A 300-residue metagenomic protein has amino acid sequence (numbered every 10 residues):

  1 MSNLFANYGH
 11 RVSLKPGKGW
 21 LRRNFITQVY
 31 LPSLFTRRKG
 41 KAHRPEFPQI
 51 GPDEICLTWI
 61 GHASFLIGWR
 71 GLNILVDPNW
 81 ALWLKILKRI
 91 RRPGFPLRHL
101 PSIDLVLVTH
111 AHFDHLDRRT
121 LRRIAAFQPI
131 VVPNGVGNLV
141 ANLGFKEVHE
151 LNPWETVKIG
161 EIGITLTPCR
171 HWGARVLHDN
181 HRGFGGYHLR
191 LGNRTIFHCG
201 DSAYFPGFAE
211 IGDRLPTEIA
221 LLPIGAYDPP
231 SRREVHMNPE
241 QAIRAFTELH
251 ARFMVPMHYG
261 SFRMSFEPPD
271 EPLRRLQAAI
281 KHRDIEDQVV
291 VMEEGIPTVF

Functional and structural regions predicted by a protein language model:
M1-L84, R89, P93-H99, R190-H198 (+3 more regions): Metallo-beta-lactamase
S2-V12, L105, P129-L139, A203-E294: Cap/insert and terminal regions of metallo-dependent hydrolase folds
T58, V131, H149-L151, T165 (+1 more regions): General small-molecule cofactor/ligand-binding pocket signal
G61, P133-L139, N152-W154: Short, polar loop motifs at secondary-structure junctions
L66-G68, K158-E218, M237-E240: Catalytic core of the metallo-beta-lactamase
I67, D77, H110, D117 (+5 more regions): Divalent metal-coordination and catalytic microenvironments
P78-W80, H110-A111, C169-H171, G200-S202 (+2 more regions): Active-site metal-binding loops of divalent metal-dependent hydrolases
I86-V132, E147, R214-L221: Active-site metal-binding motif and surrounding structural segment of the metallo-beta-lactamase
